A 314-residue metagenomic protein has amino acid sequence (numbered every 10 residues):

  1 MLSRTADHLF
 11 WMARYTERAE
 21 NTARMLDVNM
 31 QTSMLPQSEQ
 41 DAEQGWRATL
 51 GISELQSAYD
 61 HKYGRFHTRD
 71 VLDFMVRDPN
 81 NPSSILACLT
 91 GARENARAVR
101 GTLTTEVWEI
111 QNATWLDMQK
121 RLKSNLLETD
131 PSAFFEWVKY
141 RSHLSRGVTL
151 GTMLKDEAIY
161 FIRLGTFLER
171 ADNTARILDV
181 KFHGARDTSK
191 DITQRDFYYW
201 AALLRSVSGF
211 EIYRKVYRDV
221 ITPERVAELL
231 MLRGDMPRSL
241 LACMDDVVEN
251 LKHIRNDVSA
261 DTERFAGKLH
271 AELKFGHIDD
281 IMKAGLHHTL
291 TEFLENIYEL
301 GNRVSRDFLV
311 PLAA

Functional and structural regions predicted by a protein language model:
M1-A314: Alpha-helical transmembrane segments and their helix-helix packing motifs
